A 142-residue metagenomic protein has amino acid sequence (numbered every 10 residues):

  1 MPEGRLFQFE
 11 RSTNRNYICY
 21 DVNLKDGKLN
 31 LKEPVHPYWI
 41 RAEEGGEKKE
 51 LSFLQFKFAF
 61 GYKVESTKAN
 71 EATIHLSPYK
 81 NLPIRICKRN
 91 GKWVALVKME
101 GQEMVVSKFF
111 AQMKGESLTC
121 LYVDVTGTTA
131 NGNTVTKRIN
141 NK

Functional and structural regions predicted by a protein language model:
M1-F53, K137: N-terminal export/targeting and maturation segments
E10-N14, N23-K25, E43, S77-K80 (+2 more regions): Short, flexible beta-strand-to-coil junctions
R11-N14, E65-N70, R89, G115-L118: Short, ordered beta-strand-loop transition motifs
K32-E103: Mature extracytoplasmic domains of secretory-pathway proteins
G101-G115: Beta-sandwich interaction modules
M113-R138: Short, exposed beta-strand-loop hairpins at the edges of beta-sheets in extracellular/periplasmic proteins
N141-K142: Short, solvent-exposed mixed-charge patches
